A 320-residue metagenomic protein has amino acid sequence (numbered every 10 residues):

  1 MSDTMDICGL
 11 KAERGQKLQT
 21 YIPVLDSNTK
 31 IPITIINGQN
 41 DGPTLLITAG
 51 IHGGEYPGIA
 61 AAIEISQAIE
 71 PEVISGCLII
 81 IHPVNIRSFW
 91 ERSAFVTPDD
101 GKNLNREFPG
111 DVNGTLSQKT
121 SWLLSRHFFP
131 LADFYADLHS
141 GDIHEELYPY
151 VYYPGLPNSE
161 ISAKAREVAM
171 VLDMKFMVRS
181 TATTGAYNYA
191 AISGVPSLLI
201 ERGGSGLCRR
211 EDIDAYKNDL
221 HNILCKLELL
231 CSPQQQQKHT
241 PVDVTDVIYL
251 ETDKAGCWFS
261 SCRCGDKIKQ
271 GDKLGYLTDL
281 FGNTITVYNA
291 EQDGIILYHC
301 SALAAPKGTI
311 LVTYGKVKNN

Functional and structural regions predicted by a protein language model:
M1-N320: Structured catalytic-domain cores with a bias toward divalent-metal coordination
